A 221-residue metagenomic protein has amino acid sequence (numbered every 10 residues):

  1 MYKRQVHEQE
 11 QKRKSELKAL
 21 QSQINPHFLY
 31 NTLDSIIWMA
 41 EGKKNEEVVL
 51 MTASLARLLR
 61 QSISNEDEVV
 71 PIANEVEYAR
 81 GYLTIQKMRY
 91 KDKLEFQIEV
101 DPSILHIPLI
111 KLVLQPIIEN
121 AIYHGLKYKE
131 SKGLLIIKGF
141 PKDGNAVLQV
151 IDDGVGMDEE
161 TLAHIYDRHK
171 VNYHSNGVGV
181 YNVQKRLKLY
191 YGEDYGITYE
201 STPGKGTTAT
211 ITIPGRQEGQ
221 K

Functional and structural regions predicted by a protein language model:
K3-E200, G206-T212: Two-component histidine phosphotransfer core
G215-K221: Generic C-terminal helix-cap and adjacent flexible tail
